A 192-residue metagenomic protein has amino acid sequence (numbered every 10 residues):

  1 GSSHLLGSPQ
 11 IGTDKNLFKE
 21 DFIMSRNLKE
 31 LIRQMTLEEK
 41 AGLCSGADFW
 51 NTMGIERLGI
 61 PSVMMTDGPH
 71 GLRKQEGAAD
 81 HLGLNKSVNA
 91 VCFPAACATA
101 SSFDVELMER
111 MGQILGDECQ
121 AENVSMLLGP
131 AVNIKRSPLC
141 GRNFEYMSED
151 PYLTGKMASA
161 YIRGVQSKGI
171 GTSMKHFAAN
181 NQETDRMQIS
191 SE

Functional and structural regions predicted by a protein language model:
G1-S2, G7-I23: Short, Lys/Arg-enriched N-terminal segments with co-localized hydrophobic residues within the first ~10-30 amino acids
F18-E192: Glycoside hydrolase catalytic-domain context in secreted enzymes
